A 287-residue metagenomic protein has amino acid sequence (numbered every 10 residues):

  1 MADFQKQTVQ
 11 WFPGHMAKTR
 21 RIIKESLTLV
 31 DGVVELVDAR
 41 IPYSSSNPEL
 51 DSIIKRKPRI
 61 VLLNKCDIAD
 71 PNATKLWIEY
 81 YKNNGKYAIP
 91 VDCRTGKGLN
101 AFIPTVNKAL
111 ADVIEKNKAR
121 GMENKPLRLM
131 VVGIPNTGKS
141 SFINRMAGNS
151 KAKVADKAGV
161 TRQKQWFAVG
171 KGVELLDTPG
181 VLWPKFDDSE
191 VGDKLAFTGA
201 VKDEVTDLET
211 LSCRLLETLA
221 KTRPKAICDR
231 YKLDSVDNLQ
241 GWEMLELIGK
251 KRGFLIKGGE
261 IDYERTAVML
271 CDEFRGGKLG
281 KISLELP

Functional and structural regions predicted by a protein language model:
M1-G32, R40-E49, I53-R59, C66 (+3 more regions): Helix-rich effector regions associated with P-loop NTPase G domains
E35, V61-L63, V131: Structural beta-sheet core signal
D67-V132, K151, F254, I261: Canonical P-loop GTPase G-domain recognition
C93, I143, V173-L176: Conserved active-site beta-strand-loop modules that form the wall/rim of enzyme catalytic pockets and either contain
A101, T105, S141, R214 (+1 more regions): Alpha-helical scaffold segments in soluble metabolic enzymes
V113-N117, N144, S150-D156, T222-I227: Short, structured loop/turn "capping" segments at alpha-beta junctions
R128-G148, A152, T178: Glycine-rich phosphate-binding P-loop
